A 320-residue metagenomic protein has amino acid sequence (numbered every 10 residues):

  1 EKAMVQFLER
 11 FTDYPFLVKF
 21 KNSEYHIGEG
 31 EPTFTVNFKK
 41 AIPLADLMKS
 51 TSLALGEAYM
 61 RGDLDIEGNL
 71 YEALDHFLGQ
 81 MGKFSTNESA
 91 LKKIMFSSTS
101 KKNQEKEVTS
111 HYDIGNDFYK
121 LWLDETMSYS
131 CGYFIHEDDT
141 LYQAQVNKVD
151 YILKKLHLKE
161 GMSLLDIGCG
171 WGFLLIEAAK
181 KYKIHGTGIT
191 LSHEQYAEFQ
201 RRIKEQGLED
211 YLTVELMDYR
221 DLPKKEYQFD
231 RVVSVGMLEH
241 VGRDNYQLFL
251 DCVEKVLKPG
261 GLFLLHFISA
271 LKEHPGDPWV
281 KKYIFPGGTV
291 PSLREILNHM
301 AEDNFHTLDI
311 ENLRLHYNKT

Functional and structural regions predicted by a protein language model:
E1-Q145, Y151, K155: Feature captures hydrophobic
E160-G168: Conserved class I S-adenosyl-L-methionine
W171-Y182: Conserved SAM-binding loop of SAM-dependent methyltransferases across substrates and taxa, primarily the Class I
Q206-R220: Conserved SAM-binding strand-loop segment of SAM-dependent methyltransferases
R220-V232: A short acidic, Gly/Pro-enriched loop at the edge of an enzyme's catalytic core that lines a small-molecule cofactor
Q247-P259: A short glycine-rich, Lys/Arg-flanked "PGG" loop and its adjoining helix->strand segment in the class I
G260-I268: Conserved beta-strand signature within the Rossmann-like core of class I S-adenosyl-L-methionine
I268-T320: Substrate-binding/catalytic lobe of Class I Rossmann-like enzymes that use SAM or dcSAM, i.e., the mid-to-C-terminal
